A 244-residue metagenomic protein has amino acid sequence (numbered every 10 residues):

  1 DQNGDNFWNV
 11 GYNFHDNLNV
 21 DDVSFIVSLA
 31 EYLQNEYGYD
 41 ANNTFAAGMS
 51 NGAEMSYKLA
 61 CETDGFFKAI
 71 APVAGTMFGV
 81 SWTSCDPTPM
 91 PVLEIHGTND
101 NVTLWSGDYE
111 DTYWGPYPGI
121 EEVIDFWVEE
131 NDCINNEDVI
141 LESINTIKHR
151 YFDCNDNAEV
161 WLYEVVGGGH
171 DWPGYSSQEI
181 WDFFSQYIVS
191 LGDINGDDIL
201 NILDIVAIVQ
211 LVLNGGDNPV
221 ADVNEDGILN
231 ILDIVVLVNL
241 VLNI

Functional and structural regions predicted by a protein language model:
D1-F45, M49, M55-K58, E62: Serine-hydrolase catalytic machinery in alpha/beta-hydrolase-like enzymes
Q2, A71-F78, G97-N101: Active-site nucleophile loop of the alpha/beta-hydrolase fold
H15, F184-G196, N218, I244: Low-complexity, Pro/Thr/Ser/Gly/Ala-rich linker/spacer regions in secreted, extracellular modular proteins
G38-D40, G52, E62-G65, S84-P89 (+1 more regions): Extracellular/periplasmic catalytic domains that process cell-envelope and extracellular macromolecules
G65-M77, M90-P91: A conserved short beta-strand
P91-I95, P118-G119, V128-V189: C-terminal catalytic histidine-bearing segment of alpha/beta-hydrolase fold enzymes
T98-N101, S106-D108, V166-G169: Acidic beta-to-alpha connecting loop that harbors the catalytic carboxylate
G196-D217, D226-I244: Alpha-helical segments with a strong preference for the paired helices of cellulosomal dockerin domains
